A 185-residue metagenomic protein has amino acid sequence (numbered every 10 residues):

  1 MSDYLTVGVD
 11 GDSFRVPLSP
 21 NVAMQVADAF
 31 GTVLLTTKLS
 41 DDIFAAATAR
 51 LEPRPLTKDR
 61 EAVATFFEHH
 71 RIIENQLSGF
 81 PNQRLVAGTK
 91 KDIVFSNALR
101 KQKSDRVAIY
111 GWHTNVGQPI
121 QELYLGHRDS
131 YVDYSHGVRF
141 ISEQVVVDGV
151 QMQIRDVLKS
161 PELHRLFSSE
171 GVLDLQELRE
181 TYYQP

Functional and structural regions predicted by a protein language model:
M1-P20, E143-Q144: A short glycine-rich, aromatic-capped structural motif
S13, A29, K90-D92, G126-R128 (+1 more regions): Extracellular structured ligand-interaction cores
S13-N21, L34, S130-S135: Soluble non-cytosolic domains of exported or imported proteins
P20-P81, F140: Conserved hydrophobic ligand-interaction patch in extracellular adhesion modules
Q25-V26, L85-V86, R128-V132: A general structural signal for short secondary-structure junctions and capping/turn motifs
L56-H113: Acidic, glycine-rich loop-and-strand cores that form catalytic or ligand-binding grooves in diverse globular domains
Q102-D129, V146-Q153: Substrate-binding/catalytic groove segments of enzymes that remodel or degrade extracellular structural polymers
Y131-P185: Low-complexity, Gly/Ser/Thr/Pro-rich intrinsically disordered linker/tail segments
